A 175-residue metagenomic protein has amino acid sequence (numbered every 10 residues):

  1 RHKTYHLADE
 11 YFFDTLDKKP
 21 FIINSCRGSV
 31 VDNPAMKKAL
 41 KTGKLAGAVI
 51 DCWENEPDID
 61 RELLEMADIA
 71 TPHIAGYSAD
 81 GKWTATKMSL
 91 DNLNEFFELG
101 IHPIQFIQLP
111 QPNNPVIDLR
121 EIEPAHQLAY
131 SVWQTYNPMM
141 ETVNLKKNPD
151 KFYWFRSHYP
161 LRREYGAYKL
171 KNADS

Functional and structural regions predicted by a protein language model:
R1-E62: Rossmann-like adenosine-cofactor binding region
T4, R27, H73-G76, D80: Short N-terminal micro-motifs specific to bacterial/archaeal maturation and metal-cluster initiation sites
K18, G47-V49, P72-G76, N94-E98: Glycine-rich loops and low-complexity Gly/Arg-rich segments that provide flexible linkers or classic glycine-based
L40-T42, E65-A67, S89: Short, hinge-like loop/turn segments at secondary-structure boundaries
P57-R61, S78-A85: Short, charged, surface-exposed secondary-structure boundary motifs
E62-S78: Short FAD-binding loop at a beta-strand-to-alpha-helix junction that anchors the flavin cofactor in diverse
K82-S175: NAD(P)-dependent dehydrogenase/reductase Rossmann-like domain
